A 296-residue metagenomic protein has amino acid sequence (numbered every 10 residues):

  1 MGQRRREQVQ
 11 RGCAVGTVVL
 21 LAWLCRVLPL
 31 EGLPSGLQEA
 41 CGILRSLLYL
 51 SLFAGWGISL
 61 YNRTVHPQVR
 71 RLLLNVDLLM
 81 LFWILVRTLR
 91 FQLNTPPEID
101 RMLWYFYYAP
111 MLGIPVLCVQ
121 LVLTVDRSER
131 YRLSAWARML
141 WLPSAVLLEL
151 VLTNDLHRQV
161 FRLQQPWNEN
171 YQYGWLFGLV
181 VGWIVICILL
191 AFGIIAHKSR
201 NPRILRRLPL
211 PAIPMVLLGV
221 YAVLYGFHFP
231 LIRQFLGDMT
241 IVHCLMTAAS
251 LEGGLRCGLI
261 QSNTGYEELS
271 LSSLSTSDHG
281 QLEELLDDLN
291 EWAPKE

Functional and structural regions predicted by a protein language model:
G2-C13, Q38, G193-L271: Interfacial "cap-and-anchor" motif at the non-cytosolic start of specific transmembrane alpha-helices
Q3-V18, V125-N154, L208-M215: The cytoplasmic-loop to transmembrane-helix boundary for the fourth helix
G12, G32-L50, L147-I194, R233-L236: Extracellular-loop-to-transmembrane junctions of the mid-late helices
L24-S35, V86-E98, V151-P166, Y221-I232: Juxtamembrane "helix-exit" motif on the non-cytosolic side of transmembrane helices
G36-F53, T64-V151, G178-G182, M239-T240: Individual alpha-helical transmembrane segments in multi-pass integral membrane proteins
L52-S59, L117-T124, G178-I204, A249-R256: Alpha-helical transmembrane segments in multipass membrane proteins, preferentially the mid-helix core
N62-L85, W136-P143, Y171-F229: Alpha-helical transmembrane segments of multi-pass integral membrane proteins
L255-S277, L282, L289, P294-E296: Membrane-proximal linker segments that couple transmembrane helices to downstream signaling/catalytic modules
